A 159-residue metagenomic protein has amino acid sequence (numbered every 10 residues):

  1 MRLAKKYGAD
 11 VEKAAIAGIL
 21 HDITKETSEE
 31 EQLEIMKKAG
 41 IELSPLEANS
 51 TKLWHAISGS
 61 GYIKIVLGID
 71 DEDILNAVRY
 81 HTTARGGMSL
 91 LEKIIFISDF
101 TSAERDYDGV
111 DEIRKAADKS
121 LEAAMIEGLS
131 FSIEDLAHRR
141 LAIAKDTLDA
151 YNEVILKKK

Functional and structural regions predicted by a protein language model:
L3-E127: Divalent metal-dependent catalytic cores for phosphoryl transfer on phosphate-bearing substrates
K115-K119, A123, I133-A142: Short, flexible active-site recognition loops that position polar ligands and cofactors
G128-S132: C-terminal beta-signal and terminal closure region of outer-membrane beta-barrel proteins
E134-K159: Charged phosphate-binding loop/patch that engages nucleotide di/tri-phosphates or the phosphate backbone of nucleic
